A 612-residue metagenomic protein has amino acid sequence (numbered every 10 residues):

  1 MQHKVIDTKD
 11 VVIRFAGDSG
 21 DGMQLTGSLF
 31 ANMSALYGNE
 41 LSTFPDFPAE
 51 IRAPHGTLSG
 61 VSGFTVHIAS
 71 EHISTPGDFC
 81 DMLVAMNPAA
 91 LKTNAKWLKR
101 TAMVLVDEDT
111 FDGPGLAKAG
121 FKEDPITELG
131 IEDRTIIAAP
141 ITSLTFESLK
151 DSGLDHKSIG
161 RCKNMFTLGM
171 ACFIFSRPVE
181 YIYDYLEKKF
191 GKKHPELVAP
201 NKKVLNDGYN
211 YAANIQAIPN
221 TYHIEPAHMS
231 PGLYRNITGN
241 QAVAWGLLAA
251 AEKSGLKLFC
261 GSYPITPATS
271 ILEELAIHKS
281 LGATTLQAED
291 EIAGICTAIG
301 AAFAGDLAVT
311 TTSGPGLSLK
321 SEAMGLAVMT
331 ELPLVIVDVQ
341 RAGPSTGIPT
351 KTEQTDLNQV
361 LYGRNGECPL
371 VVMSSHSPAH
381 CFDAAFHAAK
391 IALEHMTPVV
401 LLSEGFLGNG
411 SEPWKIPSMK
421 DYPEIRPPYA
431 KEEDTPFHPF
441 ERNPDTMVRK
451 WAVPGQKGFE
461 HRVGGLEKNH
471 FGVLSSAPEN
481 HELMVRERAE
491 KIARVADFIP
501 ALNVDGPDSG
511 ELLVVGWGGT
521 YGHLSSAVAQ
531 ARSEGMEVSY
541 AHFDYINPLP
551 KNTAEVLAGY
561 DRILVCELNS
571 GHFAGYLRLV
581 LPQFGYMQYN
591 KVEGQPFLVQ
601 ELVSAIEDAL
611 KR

Functional and structural regions predicted by a protein language model:
M1-S254: Active-site cofactor/cluster-binding pocket
D10-L98, W245, A250, L258 (+2 more regions): Thiamine diphosphate
F47-P48, L186, V204, E225-M229 (+6 more regions): A glycine-rich phosphate-binding loop feature that marks nucleotide/adenosyl-phosphate handling sites
P48-R52, F111-G115, L144, I292-I295 (+6 more regions): Short gly/pro/ser/thr-enriched loop/turn and capping motifs at secondary-structure boundaries
E50, E147-S148, A217-G232, A250-K257 (+5 more regions): Gly-rich Lys/Arg/Thr-decorated short loops/hinges at beta-loop-alpha junctions or inter-strand turns that position
G77, I131-T142, K351-V400, E404 (+2 more regions): Conserved thiamine diphosphate
M229, I237-G246, S254, A389 (+1 more regions): Flexible, low-complexity linker and terminal segments
